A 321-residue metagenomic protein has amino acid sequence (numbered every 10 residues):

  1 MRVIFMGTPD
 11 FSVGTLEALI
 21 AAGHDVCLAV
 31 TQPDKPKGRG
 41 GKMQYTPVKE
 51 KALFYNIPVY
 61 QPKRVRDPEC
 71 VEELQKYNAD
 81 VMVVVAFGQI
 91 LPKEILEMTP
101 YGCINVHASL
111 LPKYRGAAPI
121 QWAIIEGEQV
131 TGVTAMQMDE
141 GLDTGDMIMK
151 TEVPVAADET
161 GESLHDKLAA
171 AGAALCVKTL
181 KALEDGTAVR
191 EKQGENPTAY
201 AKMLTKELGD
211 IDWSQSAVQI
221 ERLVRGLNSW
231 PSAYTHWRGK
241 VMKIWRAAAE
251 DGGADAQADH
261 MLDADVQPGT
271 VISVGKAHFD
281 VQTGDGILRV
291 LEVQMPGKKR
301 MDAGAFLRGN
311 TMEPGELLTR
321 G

Functional and structural regions predicted by a protein language model:
M1-R39: N-terminal Rossmann-like dinucleotide-binding module
R2-I4, C27-A29, P58-Y77, I90-A108: Internal alpha/beta domain cores that form substrate/cofactor-binding pockets in large enzymes and binding proteins
V13, E17-A21, E72-Q75, K93 (+1 more regions): Amphipathic, non-transmembrane alpha-helical secondary structure
V13, K42-Y45, D67-V71, Q89 (+1 more regions): Structural motif corresponding to alpha-helix initiation and N-cap regions
A22-D25, Q32, V81-Y200, E207: Donor/substrate-binding cores of folate-linked one-carbon enzymes
K35-Y55: N-terminal beta-loop-helix "entrance" segment that forms/cooperates in small-molecule cofactor or anionic ligand
K202-Q215: Acyl-group handling in specialized metabolite and lipid biosynthesis
S214-G321: An anion-binding loop in the catalytic cleft
